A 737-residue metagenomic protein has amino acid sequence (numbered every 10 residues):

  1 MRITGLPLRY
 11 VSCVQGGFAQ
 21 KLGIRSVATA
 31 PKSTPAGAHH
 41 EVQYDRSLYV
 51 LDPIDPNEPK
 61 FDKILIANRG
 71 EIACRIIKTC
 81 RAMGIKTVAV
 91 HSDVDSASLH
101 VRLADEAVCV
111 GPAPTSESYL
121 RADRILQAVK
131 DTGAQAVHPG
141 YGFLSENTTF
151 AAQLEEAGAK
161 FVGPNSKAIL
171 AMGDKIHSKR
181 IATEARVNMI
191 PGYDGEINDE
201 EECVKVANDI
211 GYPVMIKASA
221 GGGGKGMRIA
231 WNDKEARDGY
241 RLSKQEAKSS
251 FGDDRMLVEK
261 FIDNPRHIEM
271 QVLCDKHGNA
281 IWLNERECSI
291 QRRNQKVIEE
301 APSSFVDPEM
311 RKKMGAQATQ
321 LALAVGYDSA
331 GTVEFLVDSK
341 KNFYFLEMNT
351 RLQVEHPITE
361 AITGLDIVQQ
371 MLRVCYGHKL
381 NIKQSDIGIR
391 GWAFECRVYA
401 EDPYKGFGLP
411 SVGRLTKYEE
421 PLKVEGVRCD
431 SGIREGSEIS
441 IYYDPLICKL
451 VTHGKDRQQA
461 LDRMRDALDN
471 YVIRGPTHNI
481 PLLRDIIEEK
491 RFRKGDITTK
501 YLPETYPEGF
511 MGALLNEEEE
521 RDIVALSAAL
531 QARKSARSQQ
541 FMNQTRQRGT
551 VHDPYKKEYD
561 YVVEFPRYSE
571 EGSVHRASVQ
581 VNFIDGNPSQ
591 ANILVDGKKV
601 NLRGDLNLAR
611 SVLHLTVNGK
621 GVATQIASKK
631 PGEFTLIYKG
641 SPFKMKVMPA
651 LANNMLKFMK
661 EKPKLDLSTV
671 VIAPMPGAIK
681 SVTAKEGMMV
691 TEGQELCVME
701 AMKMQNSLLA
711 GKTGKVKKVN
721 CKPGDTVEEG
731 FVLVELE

Functional and structural regions predicted by a protein language model:
R2-V333, V337-H356, I362: N-terminal beta-alpha lobe that positions the nucleotide/phosphoryl donor in ATP/NTP-coupled carboxylate activation
S145-Q153, E395, K405, V617-A650: Structured, non-catalytic alpha/beta "coupling" segments that mediate domain-domain communication and provide generic
A318, P357-N601, E695, E729 (+1 more regions): Catalytic cores of soluble metabolic enzymes centered on carboxylation/carboxyl-transfer
I382-R390, E504-Y506, F510, P642-A673: Long, charged amphipathic helices and adjacent flexible linkers at domain junctions
H453-Q459, M464-P476, K660-P674, A678 (+1 more regions): Conserved bacterial/organellar gene-expression machines centered on ribosome-associated P-loop NTPases
N582-S589, L594-V612, T616-A623, G632: Conserved nucleotide-binding/hydrolysis modules and their immediate coupling elements across P-loop/ASCE NTPase motors
K662-E737: Structured functional modules or segments
